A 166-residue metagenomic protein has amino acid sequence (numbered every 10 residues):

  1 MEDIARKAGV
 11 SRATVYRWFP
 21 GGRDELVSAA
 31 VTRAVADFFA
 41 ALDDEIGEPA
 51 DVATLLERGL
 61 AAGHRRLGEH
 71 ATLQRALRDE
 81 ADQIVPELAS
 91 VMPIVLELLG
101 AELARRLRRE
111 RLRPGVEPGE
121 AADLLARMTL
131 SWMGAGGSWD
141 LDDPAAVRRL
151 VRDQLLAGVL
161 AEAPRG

Functional and structural regions predicted by a protein language model:
M1-E25, A29: Helix-turn-helix
V10-A13, V27, L56-G59, V95-L99 (+2 more regions): Hydrophobic alpha-helical membrane segments, chiefly transmembrane helices and signal peptide h-regions, characterized
A29, A40-E69, A121-A122: Hydrophobic alpha-helical connector segments
D37, A41-E48, M128-A135: Solvent-exposed, amphipathic alpha-helical segments
F39, R75, Q83-L112, G119-A126: Amphipathic alpha-helical packing segments from all-alpha helical-bundle domains
R58, R65-S90: Amphipathic alpha-helical segments used for helix-helix packing
R65-E69, R105, R109, D123-D142 (+1 more regions): Amphipathic C-terminal alpha-helical segment
